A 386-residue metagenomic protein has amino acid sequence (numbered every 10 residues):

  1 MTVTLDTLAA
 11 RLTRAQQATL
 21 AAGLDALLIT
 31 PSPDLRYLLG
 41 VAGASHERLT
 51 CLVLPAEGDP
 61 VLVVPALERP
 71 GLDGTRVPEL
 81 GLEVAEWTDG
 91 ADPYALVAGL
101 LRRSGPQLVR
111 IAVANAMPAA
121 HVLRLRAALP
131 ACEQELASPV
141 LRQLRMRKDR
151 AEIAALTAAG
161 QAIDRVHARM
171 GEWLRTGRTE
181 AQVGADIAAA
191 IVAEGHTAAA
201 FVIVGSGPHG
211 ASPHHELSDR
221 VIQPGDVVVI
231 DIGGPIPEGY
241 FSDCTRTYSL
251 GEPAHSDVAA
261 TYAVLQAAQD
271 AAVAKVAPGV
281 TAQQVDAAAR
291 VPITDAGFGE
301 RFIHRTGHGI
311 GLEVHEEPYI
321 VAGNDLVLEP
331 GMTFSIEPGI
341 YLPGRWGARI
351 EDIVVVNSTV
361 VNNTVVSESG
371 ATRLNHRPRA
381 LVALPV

Functional and structural regions predicted by a protein language model:
M1-V386: Active-site neighborhoods and metal-handling regions in enzymes and metal-associated proteins
